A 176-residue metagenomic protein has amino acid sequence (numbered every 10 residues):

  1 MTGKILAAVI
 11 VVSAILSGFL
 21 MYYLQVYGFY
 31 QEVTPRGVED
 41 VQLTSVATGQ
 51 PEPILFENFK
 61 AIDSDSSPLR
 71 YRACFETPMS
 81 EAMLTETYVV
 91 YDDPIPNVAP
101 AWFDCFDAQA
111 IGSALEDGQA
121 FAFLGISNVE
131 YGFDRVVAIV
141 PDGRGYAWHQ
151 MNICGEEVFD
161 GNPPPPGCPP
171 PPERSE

Functional and structural regions predicted by a protein language model:
T2-T85: N-terminal export/targeting and maturation segments
F19, F29, F56-F59, F75 (+4 more regions): Phenylalanine-focused residue identity feature
G49, I95-P96, R135: Homeobox/homeodomain signature
I62-V129: Mature extracytoplasmic domains of secretory-pathway proteins
Y131-F133, P141-E176: C-terminal partner/receptor-binding element of secreted or periplasmic proteins
